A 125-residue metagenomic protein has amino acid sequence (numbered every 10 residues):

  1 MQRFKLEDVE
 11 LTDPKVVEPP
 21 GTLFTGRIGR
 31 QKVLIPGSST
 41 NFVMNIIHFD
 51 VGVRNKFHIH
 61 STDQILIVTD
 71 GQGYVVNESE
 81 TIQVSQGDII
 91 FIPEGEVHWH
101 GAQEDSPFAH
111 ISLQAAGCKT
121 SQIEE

Functional and structural regions predicted by a protein language model:
M1-N41, Q122-E125: A short, N-terminal "cap"/entry segment at the start of jelly-roll beta-barrel domains of the cupin/DSBH fold
K32, N45-H60, E94: Conserved short histidine dyad/triad with adjacent acidic residue
I47, F91, D105-I123: A short hydrophobic beta-strand segment most commonly corresponding to one strand of the jelly-roll/cupin
N55-F57, V75-V76, I92, V97-E104: Short beta-strand His + acidic residue motifs that chelate non-heme Fe in jelly-roll/DSBH and cupin folds
T62-G73, E78: Glycine- and acidic-residue-biased ligand/ion/polar-headgroup-sensing regions
S79-G95: Short acidic-glycine-tyrosine-enriched beta hairpin
